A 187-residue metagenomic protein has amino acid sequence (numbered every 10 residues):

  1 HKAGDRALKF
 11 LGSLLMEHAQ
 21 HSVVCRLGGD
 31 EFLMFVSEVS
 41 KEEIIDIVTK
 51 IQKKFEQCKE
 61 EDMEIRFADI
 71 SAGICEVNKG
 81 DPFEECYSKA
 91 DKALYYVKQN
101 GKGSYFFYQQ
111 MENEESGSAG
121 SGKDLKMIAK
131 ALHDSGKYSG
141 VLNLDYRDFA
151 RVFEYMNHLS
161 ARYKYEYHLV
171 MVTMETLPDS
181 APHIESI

Functional and structural regions predicted by a protein language model:
H1-M16, C25-G29, K41-T49, D91 (+2 more regions): Conserved long alpha-helical elements within nucleotide-processing catalytic cores of c-di-GMP signaling and class III
L15, A19, F55, L94-K98: Hydrophobic recognition helices of helix-based DNA-binding modules
S22, I70, G103, Y165-Y167: PAS-family sensory domain
C25-L27, F55-S71, K98: Catalytic core regions of nucleotide second-messenger enzymes
F35-S37, M63-A93, S104-Q110: A short glycine-enriched loop-to-beta-strand structural element that forms part of the catalytic core of nucleotide
Q52: Short alpha-helical N-box/ATP-lid segment at the N-terminus of the HATPase_c
K59, K89-H133: Catalytic/regulatory signature loops of cyclic-dinucleotide turnover enzymes and related class III nucleotidyl cyclases
